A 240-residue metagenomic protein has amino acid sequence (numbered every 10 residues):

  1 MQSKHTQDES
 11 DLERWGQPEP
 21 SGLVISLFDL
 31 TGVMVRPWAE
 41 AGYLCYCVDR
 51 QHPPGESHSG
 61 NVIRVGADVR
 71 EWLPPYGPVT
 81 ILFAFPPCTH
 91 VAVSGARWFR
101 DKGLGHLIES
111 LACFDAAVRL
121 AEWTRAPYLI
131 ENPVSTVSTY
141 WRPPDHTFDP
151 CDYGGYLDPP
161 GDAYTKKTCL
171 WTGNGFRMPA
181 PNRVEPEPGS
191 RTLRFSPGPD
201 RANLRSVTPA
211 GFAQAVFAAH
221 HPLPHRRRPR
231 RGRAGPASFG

Functional and structural regions predicted by a protein language model:
M1-R14, P18-S21, R70-E71, H225-G240: Short intrinsically disordered terminal tails
Q2-H5, Y43, R125: Generic secretory/membrane-interface signal
Q7-L12, P18, F28, V48 (+3 more regions): Intrinsic disorder/low-complexity signal
R14-G16, L30-M34, P133-T139: A generic short-segment signal for beta-strand/edge and adjacent turn/coil regions
Q17-P18, W38, S57, A121: Generic structural signal for beta-strand residues in well-ordered domains
L23-P74, F83: SAM cofactor-binding core of SAM-dependent methyltransferases, primarily the Rossmann-like beta-alpha-beta module
L27, G66, R70-I81, C88-F239: Class I S-adenosyl-L-methionine
